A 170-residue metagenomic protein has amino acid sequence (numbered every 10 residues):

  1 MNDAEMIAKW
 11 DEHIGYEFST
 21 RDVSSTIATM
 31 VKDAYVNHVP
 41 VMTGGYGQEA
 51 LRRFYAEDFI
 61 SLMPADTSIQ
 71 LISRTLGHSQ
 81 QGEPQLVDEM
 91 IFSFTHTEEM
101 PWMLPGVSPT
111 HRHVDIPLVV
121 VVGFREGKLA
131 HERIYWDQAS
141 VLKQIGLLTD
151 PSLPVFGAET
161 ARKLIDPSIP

Functional and structural regions predicted by a protein language model:
M1-P170: C-terminal and inter-domain tail/linker signature
